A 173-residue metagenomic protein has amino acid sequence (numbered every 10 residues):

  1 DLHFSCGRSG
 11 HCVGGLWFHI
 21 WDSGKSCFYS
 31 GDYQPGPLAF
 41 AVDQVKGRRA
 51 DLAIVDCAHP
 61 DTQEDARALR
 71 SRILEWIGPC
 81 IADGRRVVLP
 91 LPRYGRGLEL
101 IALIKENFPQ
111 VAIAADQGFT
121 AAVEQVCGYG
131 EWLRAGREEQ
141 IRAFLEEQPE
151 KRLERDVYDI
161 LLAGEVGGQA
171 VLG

Functional and structural regions predicted by a protein language model:
D1-G95, E99-A114: His/Asp/Glu-rich metal-coordinating catalytic cores of metallo-dependent phosphodiesterases/hydrolases acting on
I73-G173: Hard-cation-handling environments
